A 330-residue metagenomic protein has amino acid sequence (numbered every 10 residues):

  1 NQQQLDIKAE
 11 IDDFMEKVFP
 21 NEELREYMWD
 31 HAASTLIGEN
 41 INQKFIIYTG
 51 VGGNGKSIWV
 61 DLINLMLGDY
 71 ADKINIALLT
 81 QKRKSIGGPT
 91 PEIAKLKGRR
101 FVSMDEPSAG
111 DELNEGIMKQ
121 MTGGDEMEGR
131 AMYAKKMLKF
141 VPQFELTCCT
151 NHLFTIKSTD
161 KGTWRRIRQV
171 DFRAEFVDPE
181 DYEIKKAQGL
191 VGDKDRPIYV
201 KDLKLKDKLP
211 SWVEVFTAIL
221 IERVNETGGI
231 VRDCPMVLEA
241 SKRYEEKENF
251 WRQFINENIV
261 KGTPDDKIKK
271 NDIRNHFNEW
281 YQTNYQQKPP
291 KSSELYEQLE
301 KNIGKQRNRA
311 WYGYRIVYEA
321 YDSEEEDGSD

Functional and structural regions predicted by a protein language model:
N1-G98, R168-V170, F216, L220-N225 (+3 more regions): P-loop NTPase catalytic core of nucleic-acid-dependent motor ATPases
E26-H31, K44-I47, A131-K135, A218-L220 (+3 more regions): Short coil/turn segments at secondary-structure boundaries
D61, L65-P91, D111-E115, G129-K136 (+5 more regions): Positively charged interface segments
G98-F101, E126, P142-L146: Loop/turn-to-beta-strand initiation segments
E106: Walker B catalytic acidic pair
K119-G123, Q169: Signature of the SF2 helicase/ATPase Hel1-core->accessory helical subdomain module
L209-N249: Phosphate-handling catalytic cores of nucleic-acid transaction enzymes
K247-G262, N278: A eukaryotic nuclear recognition-module signature that targets compact all-alpha binding cores
